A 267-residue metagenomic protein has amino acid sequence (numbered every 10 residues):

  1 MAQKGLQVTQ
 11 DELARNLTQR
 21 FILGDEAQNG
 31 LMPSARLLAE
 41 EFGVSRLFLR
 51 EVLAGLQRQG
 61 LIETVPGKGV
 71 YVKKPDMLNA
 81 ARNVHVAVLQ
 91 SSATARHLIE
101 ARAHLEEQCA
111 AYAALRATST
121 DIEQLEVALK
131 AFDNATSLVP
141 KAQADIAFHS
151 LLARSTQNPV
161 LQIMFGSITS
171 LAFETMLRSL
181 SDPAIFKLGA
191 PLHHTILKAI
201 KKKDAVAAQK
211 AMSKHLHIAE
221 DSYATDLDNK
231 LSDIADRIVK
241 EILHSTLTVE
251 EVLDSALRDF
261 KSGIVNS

Functional and structural regions predicted by a protein language model:
M1-L105, A111, L115, L257 (+1 more regions): Short linear motifs at protein or domain termini
A2-Q3, K210-S267: C-terminal effector-binding regulatory domain of bacterial HTH transcription factors
G5-L6, R50, A144-D145, S181-I185 (+1 more regions): Juxtamembrane/interface motifs at transmembrane-helix termini
E41, S45, L61, P66-G67 (+8 more regions): Short alpha-helix boundary/capping motifs
R102-R178, L188-K198, A207-S222, D233: Conserved amphipathic alpha-helical segments that form helical-bundle/coiled-coil interaction surfaces
